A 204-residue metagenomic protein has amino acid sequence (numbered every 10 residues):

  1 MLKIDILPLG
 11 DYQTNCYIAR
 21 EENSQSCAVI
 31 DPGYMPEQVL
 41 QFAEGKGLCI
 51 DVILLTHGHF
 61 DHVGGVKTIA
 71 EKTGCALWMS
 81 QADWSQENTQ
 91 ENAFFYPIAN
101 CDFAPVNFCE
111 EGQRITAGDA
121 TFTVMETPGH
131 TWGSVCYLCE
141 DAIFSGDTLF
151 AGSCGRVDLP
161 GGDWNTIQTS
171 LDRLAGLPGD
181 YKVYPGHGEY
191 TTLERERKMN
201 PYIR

Functional and structural regions predicted by a protein language model:
M1-K46, C136-G146: Conserved beta-strand hairpin/beta-sheet module of binuclear metal-dependent hydrolase folds, prominently
D5, L54, T123: Conserved Rossmann-like nucleotide-binding pocket used by diverse enzymes that bind dinucleotide cofactors
L7-L9, P105-V106, E126-P128: Short Gly/Pro-enriched turn/cap motifs at secondary-structure boundaries
Y12, M35, H59, D83 (+4 more regions): A generic "binding-loop/recognition-motif" signal
V29-I30, D51-G58, L77-S80, E126-G129 (+2 more regions): Active-site neighborhood of phospho(di)ester-bond hydrolases with catalytic His/Asp-centered motifs
Y34-A117, K198-Y202: Active-site HxH/HxHxD metal-binding segment of metal-dependent hydrolases
N92-F95, T121-E126, T131-R204: Metallo-beta-lactamase
